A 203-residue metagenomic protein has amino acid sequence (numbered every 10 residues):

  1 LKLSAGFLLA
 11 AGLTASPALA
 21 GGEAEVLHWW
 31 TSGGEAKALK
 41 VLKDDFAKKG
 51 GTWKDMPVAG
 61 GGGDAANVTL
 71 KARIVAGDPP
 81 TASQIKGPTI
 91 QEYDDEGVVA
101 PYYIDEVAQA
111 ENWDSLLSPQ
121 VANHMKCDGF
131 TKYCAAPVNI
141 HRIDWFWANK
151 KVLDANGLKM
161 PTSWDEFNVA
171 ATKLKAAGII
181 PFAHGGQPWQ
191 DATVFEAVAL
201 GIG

Functional and structural regions predicted by a protein language model:
L1-L19: Gram-negative bacterial Sec-dependent N-terminal signal peptides
L19-V98, A108-S115, M160: Conserved N-terminal structural module of periplasmic/extracytoplasmic solute-binding proteins
A20, L200-G203: Short, intrinsically disordered, charge-balanced linker/junction segments flanking boundaries in proteins
K48, K126-V194: Helix-loop-helix "hinge/cap" segment bordering the ligand-binding cleft or interdomain interface
M56, A82-S83, A100-Y103, A136-P137 (+1 more regions): Short, hydrophobic secondary-structure boundary micro-motifs
G87-I143, N168, V194-E196: Hinge/lid segment of periplasmic solute-binding proteins
